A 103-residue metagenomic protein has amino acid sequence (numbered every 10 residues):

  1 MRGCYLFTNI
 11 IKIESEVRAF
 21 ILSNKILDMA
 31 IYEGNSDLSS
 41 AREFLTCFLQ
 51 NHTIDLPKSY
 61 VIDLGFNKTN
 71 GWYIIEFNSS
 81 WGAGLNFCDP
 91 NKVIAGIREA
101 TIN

Functional and structural regions predicted by a protein language model:
M1-D55, G65-Y73: Phosphate-binding site of ATP-dependent enzymes
D55, K68-N103: C-terminal active-site "lid" helix and adjoining low-complexity regulatory extension at the edge of ATP-using catalytic
